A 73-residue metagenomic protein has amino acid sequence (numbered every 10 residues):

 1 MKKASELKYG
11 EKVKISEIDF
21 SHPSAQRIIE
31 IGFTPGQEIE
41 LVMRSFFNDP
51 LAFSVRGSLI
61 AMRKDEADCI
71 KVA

Functional and structural regions predicted by a protein language model:
M1-A73: Compact, glycine-rich, soluble single-domain proteins
